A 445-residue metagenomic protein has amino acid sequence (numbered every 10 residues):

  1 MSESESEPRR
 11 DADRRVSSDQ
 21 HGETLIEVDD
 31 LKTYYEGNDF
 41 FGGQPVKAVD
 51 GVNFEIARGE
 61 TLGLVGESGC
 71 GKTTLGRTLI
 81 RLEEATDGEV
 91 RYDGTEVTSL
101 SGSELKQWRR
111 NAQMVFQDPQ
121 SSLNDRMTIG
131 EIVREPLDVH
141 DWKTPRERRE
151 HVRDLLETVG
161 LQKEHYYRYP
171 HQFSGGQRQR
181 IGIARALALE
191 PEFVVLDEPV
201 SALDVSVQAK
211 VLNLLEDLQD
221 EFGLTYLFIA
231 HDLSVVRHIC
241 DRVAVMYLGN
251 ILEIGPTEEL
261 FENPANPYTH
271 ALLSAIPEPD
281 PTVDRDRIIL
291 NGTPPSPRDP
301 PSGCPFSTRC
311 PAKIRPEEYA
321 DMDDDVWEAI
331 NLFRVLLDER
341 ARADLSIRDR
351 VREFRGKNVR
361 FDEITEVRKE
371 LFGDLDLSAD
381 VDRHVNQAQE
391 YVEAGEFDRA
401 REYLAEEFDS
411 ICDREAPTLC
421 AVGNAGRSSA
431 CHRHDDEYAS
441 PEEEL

Functional and structural regions predicted by a protein language model:
S4, R9-E23, N38, T257-A430 (+1 more regions): Charged, flexible cofactor/metal-binding loops and thiol motifs
F41, V97-Q113, V139, L260-P264 (+1 more regions): ABC ATPase NBD coupling module
G88-E96: Conserved ABC transporter NBD signature motif
R146-E164, L273: Conserved ABC ATPase "signature" region
A188-E192: A short, proline-enriched helix->beta-strand linker immediately N-terminal to the Walker B motif in ABC-type P-loop
V207-R285: P-loop NTP-binding/switch modules centered on Walker-like glycine-rich loops
